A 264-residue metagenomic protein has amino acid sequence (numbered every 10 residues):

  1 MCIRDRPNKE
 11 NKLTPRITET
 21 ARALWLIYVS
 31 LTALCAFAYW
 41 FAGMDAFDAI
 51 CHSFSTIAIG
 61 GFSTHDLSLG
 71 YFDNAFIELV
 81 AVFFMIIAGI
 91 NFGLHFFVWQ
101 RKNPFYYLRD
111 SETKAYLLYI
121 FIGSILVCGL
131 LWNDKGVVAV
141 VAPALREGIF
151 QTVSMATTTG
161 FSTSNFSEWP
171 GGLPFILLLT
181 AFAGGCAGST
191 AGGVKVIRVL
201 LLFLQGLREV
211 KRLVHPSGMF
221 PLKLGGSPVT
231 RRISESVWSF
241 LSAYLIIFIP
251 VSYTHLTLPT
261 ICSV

Functional and structural regions predicted by a protein language model:
R4-S263: Membrane-proximal intracellular helices of multi-pass ion channels
